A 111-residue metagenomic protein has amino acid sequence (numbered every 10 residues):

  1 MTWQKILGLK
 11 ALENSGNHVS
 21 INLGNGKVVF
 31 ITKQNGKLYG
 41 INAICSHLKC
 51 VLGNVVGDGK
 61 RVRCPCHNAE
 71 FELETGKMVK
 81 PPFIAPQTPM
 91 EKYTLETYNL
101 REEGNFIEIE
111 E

Functional and structural regions predicted by a protein language model:
M1-D58, K92-E111: N-terminal pre-ligand scaffold of iron-sulfur
N22, F71-E72: Hydrophobic alpha-helical segments, especially N-terminal targeting/anchoring helices
K33, E72-L73: Short, acidic, Ser/Thr-enriched surface-loop or helix-capping motifs
G40, C64, M78-K80, I109: Short hydrophobic/aromatic-rich beta-strand segments that constitute the beta-sheet cores of beta-sandwich/beta-barrel
C45, C64-H67: Short cysteine clusters
C50, A69-F71: Short beta-strand segments in beta-sandwich/barrel cores
V55-K60, T75-K80: Short cysteine/histidine-rich zinc-coordinating motifs and their immediately flanking basic loops
I84-P89: Short, P/G- and charge-enriched loop/turn segments at secondary-structure junctions
